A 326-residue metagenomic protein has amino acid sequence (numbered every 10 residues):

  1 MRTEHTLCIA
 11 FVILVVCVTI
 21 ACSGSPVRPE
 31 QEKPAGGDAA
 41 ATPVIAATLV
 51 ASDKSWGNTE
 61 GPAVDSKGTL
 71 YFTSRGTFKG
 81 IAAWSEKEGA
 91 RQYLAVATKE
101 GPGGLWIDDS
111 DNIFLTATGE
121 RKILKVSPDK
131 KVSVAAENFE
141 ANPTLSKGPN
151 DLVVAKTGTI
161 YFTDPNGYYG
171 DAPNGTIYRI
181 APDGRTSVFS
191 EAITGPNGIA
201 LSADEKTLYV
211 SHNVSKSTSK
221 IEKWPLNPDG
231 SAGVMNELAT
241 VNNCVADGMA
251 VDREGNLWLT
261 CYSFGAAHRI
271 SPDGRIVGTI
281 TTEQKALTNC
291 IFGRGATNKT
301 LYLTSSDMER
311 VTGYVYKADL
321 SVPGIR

Functional and structural regions predicted by a protein language model:
I20-A21: C-terminal motif of bacterial Sec signal peptides marking the signal peptidase cleavage site
A35-S55: A short helix->beta-strand "capping" segment at the edge of beta-propeller domains
A46-S52, G89-V96, S133-P143, R185-E191 (+2 more regions): A short beta-strand motif characteristic of beta-propeller blades
D53-K67, A97-A117, K122, E140-I160 (+8 more regions): Beta-rich, blade/repeat-based domains predominating in secreted/periplasmic proteins but also intracellular
G80-A82, K122-L124, T176-Y178, K220-E222 (+2 more regions): A short loop-to-beta-strand structural motif that recurs across blades of beta-propeller domains
W84-G89, S127-K131, I180-G184, P225-G230 (+2 more regions): Short loop/turn segments that connect beta-strands within beta-propeller blades
T218, W224-T288: Glycine/small-residue-rich hydrophobic helix-like segments
